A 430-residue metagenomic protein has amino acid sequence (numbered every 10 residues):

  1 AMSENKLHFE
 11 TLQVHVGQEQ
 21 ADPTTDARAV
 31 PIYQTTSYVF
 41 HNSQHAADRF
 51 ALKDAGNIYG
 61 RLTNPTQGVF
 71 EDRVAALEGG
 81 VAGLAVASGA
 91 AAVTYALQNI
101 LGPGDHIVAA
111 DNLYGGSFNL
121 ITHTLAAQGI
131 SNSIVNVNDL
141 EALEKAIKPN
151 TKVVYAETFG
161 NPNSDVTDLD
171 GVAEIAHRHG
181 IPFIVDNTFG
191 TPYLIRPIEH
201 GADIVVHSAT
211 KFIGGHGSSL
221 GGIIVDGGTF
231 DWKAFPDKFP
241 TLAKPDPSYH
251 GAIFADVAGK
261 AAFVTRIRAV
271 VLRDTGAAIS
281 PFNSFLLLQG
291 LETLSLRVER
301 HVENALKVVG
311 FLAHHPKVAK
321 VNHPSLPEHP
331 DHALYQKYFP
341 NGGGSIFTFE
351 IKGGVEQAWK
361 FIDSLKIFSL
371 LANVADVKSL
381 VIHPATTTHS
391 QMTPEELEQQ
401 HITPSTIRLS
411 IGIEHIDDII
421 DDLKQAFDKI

Functional and structural regions predicted by a protein language model:
S3-E4, G17-A21, L84-H314: Conserved PLP-enzyme active-site core in the AAT-like
S3-N64, D72-R73: N-terminal "arm"/small-domain region of PLP-dependent enzymes with the aminotransferase-like
E10, V81, T122-H123, S131 (+4 more regions): PLP-dependent enzyme catalytic core of the Aspartate aminotransferase-like
N42-T94, G116-T124: Conserved N-terminal alpha-helix of the aminotransferase class I/II PLP-enzyme fold
A55, V81, N283, L287 (+3 more regions): Short amphipathic alpha-helical segments
F159, T188-G190, L326, K352 (+1 more regions): Active-site beta-loop-alpha junctions enriched in small/polar residues
V298, L306, G310-A313, K317-I407 (+1 more regions): Conserved C-terminal alpha-helix-loop-beta "cap" of PLP-dependent enzymes that closes/shapes the active-site mouth
